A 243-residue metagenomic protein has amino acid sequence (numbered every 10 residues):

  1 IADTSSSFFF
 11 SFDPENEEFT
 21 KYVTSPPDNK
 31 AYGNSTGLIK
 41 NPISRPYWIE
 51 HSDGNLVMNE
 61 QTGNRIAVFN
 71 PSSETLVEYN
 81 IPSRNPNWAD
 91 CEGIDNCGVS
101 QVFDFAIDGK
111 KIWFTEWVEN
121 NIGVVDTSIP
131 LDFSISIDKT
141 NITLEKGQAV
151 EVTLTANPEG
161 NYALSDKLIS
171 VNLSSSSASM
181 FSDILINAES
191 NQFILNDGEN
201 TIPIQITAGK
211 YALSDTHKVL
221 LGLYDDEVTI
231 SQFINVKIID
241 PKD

Functional and structural regions predicted by a protein language model:
I1-S5, H51, M58-T62, F114-V118: Conserved beta-strand positions in repeat-built beta-propeller and related beta-rich domains
S6, P27-N55, N85-G109: Beta-rich, blade/repeat-based domains predominating in secreted/periplasmic proteins but also intracellular
S7-S11, N64-V68, N121-V124: A short loop-to-beta-strand structural motif that recurs across blades of beta-propeller domains
F12-P14, H51, F69-P71, I107 (+1 more regions): Generic beta-strand structural signal
D13-E17, N70-E74, T127-I129: Short loop/turn segments that connect beta-strands within beta-propeller blades
F19-P27, Y32-G33, V77-R84: Beta-propeller fold detector
G93-D132: Blade-level signature of beta-propeller repeat domains, shared across WD40, Kelch, NHL, RCC1 and BNR/Asp-box propellers
I129-D243: Long beta-sheet-rich domains in secretory-pathway and surface-associated proteins
